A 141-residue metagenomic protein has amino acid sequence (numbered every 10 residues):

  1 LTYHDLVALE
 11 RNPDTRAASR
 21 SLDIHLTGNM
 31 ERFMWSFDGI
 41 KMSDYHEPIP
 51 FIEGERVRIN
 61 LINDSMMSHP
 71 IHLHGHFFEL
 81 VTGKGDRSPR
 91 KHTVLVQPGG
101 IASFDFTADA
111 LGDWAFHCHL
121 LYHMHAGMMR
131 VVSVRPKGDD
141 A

Functional and structural regions predicted by a protein language model:
L1-A141: Copper-binding active sites and cupredoxin-like electron-transfer domains, recognizing His/Cys-rich ligand loops
